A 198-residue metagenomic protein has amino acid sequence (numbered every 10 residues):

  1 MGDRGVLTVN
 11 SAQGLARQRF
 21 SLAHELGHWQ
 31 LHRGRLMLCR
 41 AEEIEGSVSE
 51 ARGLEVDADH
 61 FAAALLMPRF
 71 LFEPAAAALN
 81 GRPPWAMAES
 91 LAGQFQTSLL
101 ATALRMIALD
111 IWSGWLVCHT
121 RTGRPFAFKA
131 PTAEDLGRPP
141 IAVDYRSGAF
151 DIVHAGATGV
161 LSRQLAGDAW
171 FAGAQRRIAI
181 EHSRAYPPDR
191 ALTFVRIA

Functional and structural regions predicted by a protein language model:
M1-A198: Active-site hotspot residues in diverse enzymes, especially metal/ion-binding acidic/histidine motifs
